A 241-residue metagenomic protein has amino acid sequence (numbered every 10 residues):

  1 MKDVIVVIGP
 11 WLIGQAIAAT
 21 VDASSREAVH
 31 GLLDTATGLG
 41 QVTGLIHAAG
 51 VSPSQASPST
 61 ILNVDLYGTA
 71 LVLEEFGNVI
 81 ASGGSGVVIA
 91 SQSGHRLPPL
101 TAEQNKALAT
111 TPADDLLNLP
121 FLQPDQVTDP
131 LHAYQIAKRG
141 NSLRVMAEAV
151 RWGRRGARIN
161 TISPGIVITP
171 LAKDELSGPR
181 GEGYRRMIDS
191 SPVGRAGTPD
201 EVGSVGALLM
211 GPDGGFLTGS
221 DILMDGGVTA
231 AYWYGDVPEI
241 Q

Functional and structural regions predicted by a protein language model:
M1-Q15: Canonical Rossmann dinucleotide-binding motif of NAD(H)/NADP(H)-dependent dehydrogenases/reductases, specifically
Q15-V29: Rossmann-fold cofactor-recognition segment
I46-P53, G227: Conserved NAD(P)H cofactor-binding loop of Rossmann-fold oxidoreductase domains
G50-P58, S82-R155, I166-T169: Catalytic loop of short-chain dehydrogenase/reductase
R158, L217-G219: Short, small/polar-rich loop/turn modules that mediate ligand/substrate recognition or access, typified
P164-D174, A230: Short, flexible catalytic-loop segment of classical short-chain dehydrogenase/reductase
S191-V202, D213: A conserved structural motif in NAD(P)-dependent oxidoreductases
